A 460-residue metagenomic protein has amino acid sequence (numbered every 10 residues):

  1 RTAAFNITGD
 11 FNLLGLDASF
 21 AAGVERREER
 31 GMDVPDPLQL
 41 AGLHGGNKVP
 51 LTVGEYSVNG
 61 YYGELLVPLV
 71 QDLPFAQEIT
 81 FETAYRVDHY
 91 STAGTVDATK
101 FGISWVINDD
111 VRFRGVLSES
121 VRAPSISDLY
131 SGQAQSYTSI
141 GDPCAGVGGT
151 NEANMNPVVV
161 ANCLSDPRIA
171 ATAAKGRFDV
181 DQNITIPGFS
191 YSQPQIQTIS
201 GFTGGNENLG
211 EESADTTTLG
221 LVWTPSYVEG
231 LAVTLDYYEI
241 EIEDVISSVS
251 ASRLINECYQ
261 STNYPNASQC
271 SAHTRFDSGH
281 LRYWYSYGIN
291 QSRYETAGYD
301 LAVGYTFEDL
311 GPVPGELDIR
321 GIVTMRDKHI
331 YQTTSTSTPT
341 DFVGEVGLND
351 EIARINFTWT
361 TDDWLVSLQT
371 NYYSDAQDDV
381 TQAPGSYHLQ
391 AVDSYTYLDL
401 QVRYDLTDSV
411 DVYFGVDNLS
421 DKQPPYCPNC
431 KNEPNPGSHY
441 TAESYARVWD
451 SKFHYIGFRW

Functional and structural regions predicted by a protein language model:
R1, G45-V53, A84-H89, G204-E207 (+4 more regions): Extracellular loop and loop/strand-boundary signature of outer-membrane beta-barrel proteins
R1-T80, S292, Y331-T358, Q369: Outer-membrane beta-barrel transmembrane domain signature of Gram-negative proteins, especially the mid-to-C-terminal
D10-A18, V70-I79, D110, E152-N156 (+6 more regions): Short loop/turn motifs that connect adjacent beta-strands in outer-membrane beta-barrel proteins
V24-M32, L69, Y85-S91, L117-A123 (+9 more regions): Transmembrane beta-strands of outer-membrane beta-barrel pores
V49-A153, N162-S165, I199-V228, Y238-I240 (+1 more regions): Structural signature of Gram-negative outer-membrane beta-barrels, strongest in the C-terminal barrel of TonB-dependent
E55-Y61, T95-T99, T203, S213-T217 (+4 more regions): Residues that define the transmembrane beta-barrel architecture of outer-membrane proteins
A232-V380: Gram-negative outer-membrane beta-barrel transporters
D327, T370-T381, R403-W460: C-terminal beta-signal and adjacent terminal beta-strands/loops of Gram-negative outer-membrane beta-barrel proteins
